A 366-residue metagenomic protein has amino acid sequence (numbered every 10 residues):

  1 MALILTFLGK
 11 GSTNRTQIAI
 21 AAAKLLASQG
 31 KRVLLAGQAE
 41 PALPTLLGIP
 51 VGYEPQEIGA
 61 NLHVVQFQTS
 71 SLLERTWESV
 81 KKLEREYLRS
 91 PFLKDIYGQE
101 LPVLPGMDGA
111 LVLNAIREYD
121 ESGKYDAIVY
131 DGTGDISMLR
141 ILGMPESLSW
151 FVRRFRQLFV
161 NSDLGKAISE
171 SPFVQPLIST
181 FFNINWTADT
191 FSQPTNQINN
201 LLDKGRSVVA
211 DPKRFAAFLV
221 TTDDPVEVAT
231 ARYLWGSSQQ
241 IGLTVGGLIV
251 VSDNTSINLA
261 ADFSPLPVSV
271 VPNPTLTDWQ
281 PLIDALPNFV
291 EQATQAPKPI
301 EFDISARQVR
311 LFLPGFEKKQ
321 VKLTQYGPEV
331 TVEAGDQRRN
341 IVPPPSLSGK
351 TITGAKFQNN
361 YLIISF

Functional and structural regions predicted by a protein language model:
M1-A2: Phosphate-binding P-loop
L5-F67, G123, I128, G132-W150: Walker A/P-loop NTP-binding active-site region of P-loop NTPases, recognizing the glycine-rich GxxxxGKT/S
E40-A42, S70-L72, G134-S137, D223-E227 (+1 more regions): Conserved nucleotide-binding/hydrolysis micro-motifs of P-loop NTPases
P41-E100, M107: P-loop NTPase motor core
E57-G59, E301-A306, T324-Y326, K356-N359: Short, ordered beta-strand-loop transition motifs
R89-V220, D224: Phosphate/Mg2+-binding loops and adjacent switch elements in nucleotide/diphosphate-handling enzyme cores
N185-F191, N199-K318, Y326-T351: C-terminal lobe/tail of nucleotide-utilizing enzymes
G349-F366: Beta-rich strand-turn-strand
